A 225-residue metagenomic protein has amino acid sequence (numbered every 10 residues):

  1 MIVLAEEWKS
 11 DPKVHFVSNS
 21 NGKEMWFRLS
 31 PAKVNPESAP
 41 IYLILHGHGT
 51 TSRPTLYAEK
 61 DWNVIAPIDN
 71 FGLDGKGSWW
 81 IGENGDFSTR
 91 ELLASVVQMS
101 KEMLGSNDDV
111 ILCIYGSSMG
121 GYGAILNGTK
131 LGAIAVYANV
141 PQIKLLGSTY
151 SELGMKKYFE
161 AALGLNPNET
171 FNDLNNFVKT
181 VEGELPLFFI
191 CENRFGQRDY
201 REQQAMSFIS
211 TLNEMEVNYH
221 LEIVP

Functional and structural regions predicted by a protein language model:
V17-S78: Short, surface-exposed "cap/lid" segments of acyl-processing enzymes
L45-G47, A66-G72, N139-I143, C191-F195 (+1 more regions): Short loop/turn segments at strand-loop or loop-helix junctions that form parts of catalytic or ligand-binding pockets
Y57-K60, N127-I134, S210-E214: Short, surface-exposed basic-aromatic patches at helix termini and helix-loop junctions that form
G82-L104: Alpha/beta-hydrolase active-site loop
S106-S118: Alpha/beta-hydrolase fold nucleophile elbow
G116-L126: Glycine-rich nucleophile elbow surrounding the catalytic serine of serine-hydrolase chemistry
L126-G164: Hydrolase active-site cap/lid region
T149-V224: The feature captures the conserved acid-bearing segment of alpha/beta-hydrolase catalytic domains
